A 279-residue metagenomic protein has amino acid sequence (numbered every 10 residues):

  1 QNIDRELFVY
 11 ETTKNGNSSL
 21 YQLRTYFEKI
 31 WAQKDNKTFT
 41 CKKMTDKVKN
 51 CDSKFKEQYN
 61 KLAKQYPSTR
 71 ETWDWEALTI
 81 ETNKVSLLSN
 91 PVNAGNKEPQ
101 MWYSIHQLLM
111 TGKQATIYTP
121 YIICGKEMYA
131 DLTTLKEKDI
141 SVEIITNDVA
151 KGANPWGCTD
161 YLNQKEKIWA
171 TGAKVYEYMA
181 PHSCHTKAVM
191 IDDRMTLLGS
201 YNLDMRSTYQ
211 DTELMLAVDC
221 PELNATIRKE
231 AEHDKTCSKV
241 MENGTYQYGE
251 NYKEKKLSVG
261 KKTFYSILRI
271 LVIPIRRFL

Functional and structural regions predicted by a protein language model:
Q1-L279: Charged, low-complexity intrinsically disordered terminal segments
